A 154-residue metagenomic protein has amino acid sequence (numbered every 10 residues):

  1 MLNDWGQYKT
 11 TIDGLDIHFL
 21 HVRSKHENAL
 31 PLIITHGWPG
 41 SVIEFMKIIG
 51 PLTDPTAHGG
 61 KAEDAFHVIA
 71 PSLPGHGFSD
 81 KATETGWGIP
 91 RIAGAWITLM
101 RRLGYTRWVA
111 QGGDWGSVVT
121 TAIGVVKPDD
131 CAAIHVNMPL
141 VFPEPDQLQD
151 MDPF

Functional and structural regions predicted by a protein language model:
M1-F154: Catalytic cores of eukaryotic secretory-pathway lumenal/extracellular enzymes that build and remodel glycoconjugates
